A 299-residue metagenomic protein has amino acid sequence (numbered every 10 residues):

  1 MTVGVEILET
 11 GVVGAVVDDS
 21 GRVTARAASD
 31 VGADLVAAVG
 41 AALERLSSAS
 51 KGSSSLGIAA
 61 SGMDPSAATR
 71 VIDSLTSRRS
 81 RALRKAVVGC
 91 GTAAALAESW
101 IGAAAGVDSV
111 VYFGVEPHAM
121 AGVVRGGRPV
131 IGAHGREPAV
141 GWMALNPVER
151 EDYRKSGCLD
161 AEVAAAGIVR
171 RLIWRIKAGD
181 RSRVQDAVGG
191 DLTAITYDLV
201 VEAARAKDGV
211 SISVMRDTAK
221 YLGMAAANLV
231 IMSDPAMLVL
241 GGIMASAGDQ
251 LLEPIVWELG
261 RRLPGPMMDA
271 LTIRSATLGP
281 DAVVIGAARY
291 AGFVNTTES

Functional and structural regions predicted by a protein language model:
M1-S55, S66-T69, D73-R81, A97-G106 (+1 more regions): ATP-binding/phosphotransfer module of carbohydrate and carboxylate kinases, centering on a glycine-rich
T2-E6, S53-A59, S109-G114, M120-G122: Short glycine-aspartate micro-motif
T10-G11, G91-A94, E116-M120: Conserved A3 ("GATE") glycine/threonine-rich loop of ANL adenylate-forming enzymes
A15-D18, V88, V115, V124: Short hydrophobic alpha-helical segments used for membrane anchoring or interfacial signaling
L56-G62, C90-A94: Short, glycine/charge-rich beta-strand/loop segments that flank catalytic centers and engage negatively charged groups
L83-S99, A103-A105, V111-F113: ATP-dependent carbohydrate kinase catalytic cores
A105-A166: Glycine-rich phosphate-binding loop of actin/hexokinase-like ATP-binding domains
